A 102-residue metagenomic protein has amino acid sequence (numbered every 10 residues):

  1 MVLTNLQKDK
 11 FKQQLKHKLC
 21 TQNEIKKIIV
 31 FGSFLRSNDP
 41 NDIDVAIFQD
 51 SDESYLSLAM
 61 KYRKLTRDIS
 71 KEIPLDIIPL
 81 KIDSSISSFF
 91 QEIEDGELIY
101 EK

Functional and structural regions predicted by a protein language model:
M1-I29, L35-N41, F48-K102: Catalytic core of pol beta-like nucleotidyltransferases
